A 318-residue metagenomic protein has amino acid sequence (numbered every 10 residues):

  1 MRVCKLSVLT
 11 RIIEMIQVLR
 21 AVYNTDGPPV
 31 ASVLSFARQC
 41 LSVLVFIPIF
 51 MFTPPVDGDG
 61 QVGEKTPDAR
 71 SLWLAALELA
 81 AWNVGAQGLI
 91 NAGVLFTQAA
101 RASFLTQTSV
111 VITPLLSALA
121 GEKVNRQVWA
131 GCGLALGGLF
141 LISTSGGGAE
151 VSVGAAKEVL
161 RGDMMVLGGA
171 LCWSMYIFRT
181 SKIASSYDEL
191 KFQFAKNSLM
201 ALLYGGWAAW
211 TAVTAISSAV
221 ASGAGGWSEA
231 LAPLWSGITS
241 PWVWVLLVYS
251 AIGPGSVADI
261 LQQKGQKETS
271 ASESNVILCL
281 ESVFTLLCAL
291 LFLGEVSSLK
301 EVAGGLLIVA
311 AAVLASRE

Functional and structural regions predicted by a protein language model:
M1-S35, A81, G85, L89 (+3 more regions): Glycine-/small-residue-enriched transmembrane alpha-helix faces in small-molecule transporters and effluxers
L9-I13, Q17, C40, A80 (+9 more regions): Hydrophobic/small/kink-forming positions within alpha-helical transmembrane segments of polytopic membrane proteins
R11-E14, F50-G58, V62-T106, L141 (+2 more regions): Specific transmembrane alpha-helical segments of multi-pass solute transporters/efflux pumps, especially DMT/EamA
G27-G85, I112-L116, L134, C172-R179 (+2 more regions): Transmembrane alpha-helices of multi-pass small-molecule transport proteins
G27-S32, F36, P67-L72, W129 (+3 more regions): Juxtamembrane helix-entry segments on the extracytoplasmic side of multipass membrane proteins
L34-A37, Q87, A99-T108, R179-L202 (+2 more regions): Helix-helix packing/entry segments at the starts of transmembrane helices
F46, V124-G147, A170, Y204 (+3 more regions): Hydrophobic transmembrane alpha-helices of multi-pass small-molecule transport proteins
F50, S109-A130, V283-V302: C-terminal transmembrane-helix exit sites in multi-pass transporters
